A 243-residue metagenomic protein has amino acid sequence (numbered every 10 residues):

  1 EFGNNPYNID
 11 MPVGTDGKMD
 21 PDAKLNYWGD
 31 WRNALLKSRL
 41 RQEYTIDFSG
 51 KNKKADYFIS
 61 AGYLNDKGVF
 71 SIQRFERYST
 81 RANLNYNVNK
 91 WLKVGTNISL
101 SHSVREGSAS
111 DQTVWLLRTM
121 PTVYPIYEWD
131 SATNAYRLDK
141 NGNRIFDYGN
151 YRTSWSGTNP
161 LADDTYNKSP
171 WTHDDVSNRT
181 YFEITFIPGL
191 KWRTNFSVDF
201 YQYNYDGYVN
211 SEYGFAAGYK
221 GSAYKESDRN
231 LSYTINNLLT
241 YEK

Functional and structural regions predicted by a protein language model:
E1-Y27, S38, G68-F75, S79-S177 (+1 more regions): Surface-exposed loop/interface segments of Gram-negative outer-membrane beta-barrel transport/assembly proteins
G29, A34-L35: C-terminal beta-signal and adjacent terminal beta-strands/loops of Gram-negative outer-membrane beta-barrel proteins
L40-I46: Solvent-exposed "coupling" segments
R41, N52-K53, N89, T185-G189: Outer-membrane beta-barrel channels and translocator barrels
D47-S49, S60, N83, R179-Y181 (+2 more regions): Outer-membrane beta-barrel architecture
G50-K54, Y63: A generic beta-sheet turn/junction motif
F58-S60, G95: Periplasmic plug
A61-K67: Transmembrane beta-strand segments that form the barrel wall of outer-membrane beta-barrel proteins
